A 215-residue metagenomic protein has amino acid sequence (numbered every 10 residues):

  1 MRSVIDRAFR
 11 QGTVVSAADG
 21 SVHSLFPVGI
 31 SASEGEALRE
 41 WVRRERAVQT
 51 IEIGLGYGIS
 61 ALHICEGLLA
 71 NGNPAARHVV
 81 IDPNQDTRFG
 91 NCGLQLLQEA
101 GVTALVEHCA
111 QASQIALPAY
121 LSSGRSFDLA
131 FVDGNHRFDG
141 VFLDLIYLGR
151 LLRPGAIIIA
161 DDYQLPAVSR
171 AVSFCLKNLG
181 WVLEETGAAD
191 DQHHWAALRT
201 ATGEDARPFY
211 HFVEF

Functional and structural regions predicted by a protein language model:
M1-I30, R44: Rossmann-like AdoMet
S24, V28-F215: S-adenosylmethionine/decaboxylated-SAM
